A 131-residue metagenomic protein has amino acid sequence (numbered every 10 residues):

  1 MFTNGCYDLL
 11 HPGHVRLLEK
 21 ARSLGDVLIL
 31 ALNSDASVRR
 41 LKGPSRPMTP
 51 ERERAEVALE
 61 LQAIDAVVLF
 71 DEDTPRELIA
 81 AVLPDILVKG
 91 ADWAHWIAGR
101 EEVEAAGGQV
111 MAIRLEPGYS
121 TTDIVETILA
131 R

Functional and structural regions predicted by a protein language model:
M1-R131: Nucleotidyltransferase catalytic core that binds NTPs
